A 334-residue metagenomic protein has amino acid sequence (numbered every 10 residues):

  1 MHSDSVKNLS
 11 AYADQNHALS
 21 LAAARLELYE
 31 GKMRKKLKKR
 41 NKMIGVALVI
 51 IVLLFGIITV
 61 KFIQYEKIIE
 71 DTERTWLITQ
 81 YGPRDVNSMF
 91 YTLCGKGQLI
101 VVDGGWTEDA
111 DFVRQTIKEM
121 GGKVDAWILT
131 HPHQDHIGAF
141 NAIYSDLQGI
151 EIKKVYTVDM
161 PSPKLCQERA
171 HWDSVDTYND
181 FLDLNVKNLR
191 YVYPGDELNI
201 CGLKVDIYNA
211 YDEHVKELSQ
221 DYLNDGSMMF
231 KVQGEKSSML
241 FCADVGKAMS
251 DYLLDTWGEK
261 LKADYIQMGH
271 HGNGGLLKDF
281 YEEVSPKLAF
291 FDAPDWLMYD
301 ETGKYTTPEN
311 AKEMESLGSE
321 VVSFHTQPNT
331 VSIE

Functional and structural regions predicted by a protein language model:
H2-G45, V52, I58-Y65, G303-E334: C-terminal regulatory/interaction regions
K61-G122, R190-L261, N329-E334: Core dinuclear metal-dependent hydrolase active-site scaffold
N87, T107-D109, P132-G138, P161-L165 (+6 more regions): Active-site environment of divalent metal-dependent phosphoester hydrolases
K96-Q98, T107-S162, T256-N273, S285-F290: Active-site metal-binding motif and surrounding structural segment of the metallo-beta-lactamase
D103, C242, M268-G269, D292: Thr-Gly-centered strand-to-loop micro-motif
D109-T116, H136-A139, D173-F181, F241 (+3 more regions): Stable alpha-helical elements in mature extracytoplasmic
A142-I143, T177-D183, L254-G258, Y281: Mature extracellular/periplasmic domains of secretome proteins
K154-Y156, M160-N224, L288, A293-E334: Binuclear metal-ion centers of metallo-dependent hydrolases, dominated by the metallo-beta-lactamase
